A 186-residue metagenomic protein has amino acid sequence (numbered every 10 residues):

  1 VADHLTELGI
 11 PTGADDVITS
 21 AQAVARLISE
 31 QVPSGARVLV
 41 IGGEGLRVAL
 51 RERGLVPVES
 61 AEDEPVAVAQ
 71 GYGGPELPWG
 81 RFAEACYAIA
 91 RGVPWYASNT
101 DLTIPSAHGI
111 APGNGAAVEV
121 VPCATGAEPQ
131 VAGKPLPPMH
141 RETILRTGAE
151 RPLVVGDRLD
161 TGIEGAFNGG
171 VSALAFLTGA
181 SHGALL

Functional and structural regions predicted by a protein language model:
A2-L186: Asp-based, Mg2+/Mn2+-dependent phosphohydrolase catalytic module
